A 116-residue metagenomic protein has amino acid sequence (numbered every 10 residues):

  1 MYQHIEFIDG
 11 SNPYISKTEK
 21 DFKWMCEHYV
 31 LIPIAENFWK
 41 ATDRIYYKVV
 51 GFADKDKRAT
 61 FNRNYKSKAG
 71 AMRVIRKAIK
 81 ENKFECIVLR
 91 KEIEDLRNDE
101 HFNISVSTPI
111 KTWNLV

Functional and structural regions predicted by a protein language model:
M1-Y2, T112-V116: Short intrinsically disordered terminal tails
Y2-D9, M25-R58: Short aromatic-glycine-(Arg/Gly/Cys) micro-motifs in beta-strand/loop hairpins
I5, L31, A41, Y47-V49 (+5 more regions): Hydrophobic beta-strand residues in large extracellular and virion-surface proteins
S11, H28, I32, A78-E81 (+2 more regions): Surface-exposed polar/charged interaction patches
K20-M25, D56-R58, Y65-I87: A short, charged, amphipathic alpha-helix used as a generic interaction element across diverse proteins
V30-I34, V50-F52, I87-E94, E100-K111: Short beta-strand segments and strand-loop junctions that repeat across beta-rich extracellular domains
N62-R63, S107: Intrinsically disordered, low-complexity Ser/Thr- and Pro-rich stretches
